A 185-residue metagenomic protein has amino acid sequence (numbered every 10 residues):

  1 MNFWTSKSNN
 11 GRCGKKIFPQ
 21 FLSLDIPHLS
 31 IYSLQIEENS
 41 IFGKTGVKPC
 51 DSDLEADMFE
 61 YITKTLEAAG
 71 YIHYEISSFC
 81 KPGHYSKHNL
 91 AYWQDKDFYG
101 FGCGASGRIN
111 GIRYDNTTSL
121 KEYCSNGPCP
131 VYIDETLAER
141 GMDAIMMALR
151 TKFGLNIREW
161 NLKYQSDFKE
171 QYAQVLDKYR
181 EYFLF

Functional and structural regions predicted by a protein language model:
M1-S166: C-terminal scaffold of the Radical SAM
A69-G70, K178-Y182: Short secondary-structure junctions
E75, R180-F185: A short, conserved structural fragment
Q165-R180: Short amphipathic alpha-helical interaction segments
